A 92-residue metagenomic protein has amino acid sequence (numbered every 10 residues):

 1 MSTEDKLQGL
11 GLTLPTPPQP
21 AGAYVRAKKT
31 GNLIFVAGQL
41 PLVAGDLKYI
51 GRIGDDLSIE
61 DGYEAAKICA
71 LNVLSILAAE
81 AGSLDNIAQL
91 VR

Functional and structural regions predicted by a protein language model:
M1-R92: Short, polar/acidic, helix-capping and beta-turn segments at strand->helix junctions that line the mouths
